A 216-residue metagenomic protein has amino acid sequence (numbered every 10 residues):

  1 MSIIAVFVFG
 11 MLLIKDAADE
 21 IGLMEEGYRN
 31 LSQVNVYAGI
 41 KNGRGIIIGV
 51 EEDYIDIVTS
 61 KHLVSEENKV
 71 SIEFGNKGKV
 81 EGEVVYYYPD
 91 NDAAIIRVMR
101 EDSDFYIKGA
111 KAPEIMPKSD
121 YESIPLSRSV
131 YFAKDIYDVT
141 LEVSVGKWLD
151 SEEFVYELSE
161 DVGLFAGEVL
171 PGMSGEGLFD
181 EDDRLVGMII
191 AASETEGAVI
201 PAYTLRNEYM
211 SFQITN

Functional and structural regions predicted by a protein language model:
M1-V50: Protease-domain processing segments flanking chymotrypsin-fold serine proteases, especially trypsin-like
D16-G27, V70-S71, E81-V84, R100-I107 (+1 more regions): C-terminal cap/linker of serine protease catalytic domains
Q33-S60, K79-E81, V143, G175 (+1 more regions): A conserved glycine-rich beta-strand in the N-terminal activation segment of trypsin-fold
V34-A38, N68-N76, P125-D135: Short conserved beta-strand and strand-loop elements enriched in small hydrophobics with frequent Asp/Gly
V50-E52, S65, Y87-N91, L149-L158 (+1 more regions): Short, conserved beta-turn/loop elements at beta-strand boundaries and strand-helix junctions
I55-T59, D92-R100, G163-F165: A generic structural motif
F105-E160, V169-M173, I189-A198: Flexible, gly/ser-rich surface segments that form the specificity/activation loops bordering the active-site cleft
D180: Short, acidic, Ser/Thr-enriched surface-loop or helix-capping motifs
